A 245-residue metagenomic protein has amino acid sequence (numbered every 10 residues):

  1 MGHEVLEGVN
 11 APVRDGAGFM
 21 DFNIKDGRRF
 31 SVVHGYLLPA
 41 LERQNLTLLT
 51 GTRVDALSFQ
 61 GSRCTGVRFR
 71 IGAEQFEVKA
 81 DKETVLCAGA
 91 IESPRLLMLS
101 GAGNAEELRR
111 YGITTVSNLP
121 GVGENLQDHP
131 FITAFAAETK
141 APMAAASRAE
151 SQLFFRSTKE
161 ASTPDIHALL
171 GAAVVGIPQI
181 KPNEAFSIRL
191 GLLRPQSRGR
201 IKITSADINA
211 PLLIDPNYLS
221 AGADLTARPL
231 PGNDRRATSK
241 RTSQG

Functional and structural regions predicted by a protein language model:
M1, L99, Y111, P231-T238: Generic, well-ordered alpha-helical scaffold segments in large soluble proteins
M1-C64, R70-G72, T133-A134, T139 (+1 more regions): Conserved redox-cofactor binding core of oxidoreductases
M1-R29, E107-P120, L213-Y218, G222-A223 (+1 more regions): Rossmann-like flavin
L37-L38, L97, A105, P229-R236: Non-transmembrane alpha-helical segments in soluble domains of secreted/periplasmic/extracellular proteins
L46-T47, E77, K82-T84, H167 (+2 more regions): Beta-sheet entry/capping signal
L57, G66-A146, T204-A206: Glycine-rich loop(s) and the adjacent beta-strand/alpha-helix scaffold that form part
P130-D234, S239: FAD cofactor-binding and catalytic pocket of flavoenzymes
